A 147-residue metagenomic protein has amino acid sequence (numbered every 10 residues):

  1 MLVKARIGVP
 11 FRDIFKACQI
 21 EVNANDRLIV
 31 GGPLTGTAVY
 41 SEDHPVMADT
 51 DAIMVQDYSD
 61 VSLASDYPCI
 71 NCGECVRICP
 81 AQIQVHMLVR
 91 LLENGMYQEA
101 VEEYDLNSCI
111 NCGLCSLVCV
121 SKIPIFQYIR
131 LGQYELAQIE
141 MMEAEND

Functional and structural regions predicted by a protein language model:
M1-S121, Q127-G132, Q138, M142-D147: Redox cofactor-anchoring modules in respiratory/redox and cofactor-processing assemblies
